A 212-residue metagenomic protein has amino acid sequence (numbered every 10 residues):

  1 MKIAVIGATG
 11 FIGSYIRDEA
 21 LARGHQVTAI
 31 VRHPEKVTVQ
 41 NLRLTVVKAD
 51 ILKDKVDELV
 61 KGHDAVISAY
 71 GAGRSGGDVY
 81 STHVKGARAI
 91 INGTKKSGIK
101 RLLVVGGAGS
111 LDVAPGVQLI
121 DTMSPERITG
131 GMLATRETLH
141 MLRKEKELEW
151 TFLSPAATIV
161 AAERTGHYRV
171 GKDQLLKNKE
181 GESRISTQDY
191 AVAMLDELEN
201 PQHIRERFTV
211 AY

Functional and structural regions predicted by a protein language model:
I3-R23: N-terminal Rossmann NAD(P)H-binding glycine-rich loop of SDR-like oxidoreductase domains
A4, T28, T151: Conserved beta-strand positions in the Rossmann-like core of class I SAM-dependent methyltransferases
Q26-T28, P34, R88-M132, K144: Conserved Rossmann-fold NAD(P)-dependent oxidoreductase catalytic core, especially the SDR/UDP-sugar
E35-K96, Q202: NAD(P)H-binding glycine-rich loop region in Rossmannoid oxidoreductase-like domains and their noncatalytic homologs
S75, G109-A114, T158-A162: Conserved catalytic-site region of short-chain dehydrogenase/reductase
A134, G181-L195, E206: Substrate-positioning beta->alpha
H140-A161: Conserved beta-loop-beta element that borders a ligand/cofactor-binding pocket
E145-K146, V160-H167, E197-E206: Glycine/proline-rich active-site loop of Rossmann-fold NAD(P)-dependent oxidoreductases
